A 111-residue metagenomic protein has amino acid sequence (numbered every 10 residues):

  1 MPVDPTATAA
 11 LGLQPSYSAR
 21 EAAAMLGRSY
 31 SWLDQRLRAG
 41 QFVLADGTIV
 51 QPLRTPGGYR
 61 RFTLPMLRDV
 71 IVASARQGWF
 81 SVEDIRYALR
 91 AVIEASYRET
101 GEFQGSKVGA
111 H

Functional and structural regions predicted by a protein language model:
P2-A39: Polyanion-binding surface elements
T8-A10, G40, G47-L53, R90 (+2 more regions): Intrinsically disordered, low-complexity regions
Q14-S16, R60-T63: Short, basic-rich loop-to-helix N-cap that marks the start of a DNA-contacting helix
A24, Y59, D69-I71: A broad, structure-centric signal for solvent-exposed, well-ordered loop/edge residues that line or flank functional
L26-R61: Major-groove DNA-recognition helix of helix-turn-helix-type DNA-binding domains
T63-S106: A short, Lys/Arg-enriched interface patch at domain edges and termini
K107-H111: Long, low-complexity, charge-rich intrinsically disordered regions
